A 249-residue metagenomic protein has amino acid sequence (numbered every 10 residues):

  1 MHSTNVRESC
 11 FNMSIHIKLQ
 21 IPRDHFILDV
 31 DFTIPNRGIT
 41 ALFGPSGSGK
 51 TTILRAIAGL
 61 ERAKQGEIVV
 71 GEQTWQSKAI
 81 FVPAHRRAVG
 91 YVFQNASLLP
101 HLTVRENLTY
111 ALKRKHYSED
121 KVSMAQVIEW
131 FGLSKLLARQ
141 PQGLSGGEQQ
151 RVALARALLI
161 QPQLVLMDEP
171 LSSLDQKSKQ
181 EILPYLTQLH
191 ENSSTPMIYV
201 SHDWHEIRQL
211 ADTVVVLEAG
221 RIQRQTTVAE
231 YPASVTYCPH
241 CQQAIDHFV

Functional and structural regions predicted by a protein language model:
Q73, S77, E119-L136, T187-Q188: Conserved ABC ATPase "signature" region
W75-G90, R114: ABC ATPase NBD coupling module
Q140-L144, E148-Q150: Conserved ABC ATPase signature
L159-Q163: A short, proline-enriched helix->beta-strand linker immediately N-terminal to the Walker B motif in ABC-type P-loop
V165-E169: Catalytic Walker B motif of ABC-type/P-loop ATPase nucleotide-binding domains
S194-V200: Conserved H-loop
